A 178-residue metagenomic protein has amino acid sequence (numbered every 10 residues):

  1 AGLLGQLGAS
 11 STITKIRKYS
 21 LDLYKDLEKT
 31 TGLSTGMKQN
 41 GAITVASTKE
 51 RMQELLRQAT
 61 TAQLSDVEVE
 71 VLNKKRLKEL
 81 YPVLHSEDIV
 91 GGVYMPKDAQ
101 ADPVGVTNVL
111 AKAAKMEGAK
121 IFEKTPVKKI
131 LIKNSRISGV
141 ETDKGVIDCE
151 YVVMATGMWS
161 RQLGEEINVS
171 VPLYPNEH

Functional and structural regions predicted by a protein language model:
A1-G2, K18-Y19, Q58-T60, H85 (+2 more regions): Short, glycine/charged-enriched secondary-structure capping and boundary segments
A1-Q6, N40-T44, M158, E166-H178: Central beta-strand plus flanking loop segment that forms part of the substrate or channel wall within the catalytic
G2-L80: Dinucleotide-binding Rossmann-like beta1-alpha1 core, especially the glycine-rich loop that anchors the ADP
L33-T44, Q58, S65, K78-E117 (+1 more regions): Helix-loop-beta segment of a Rossmann-like dinucleotide-binding subdomain
T35-K38, S86-E87, K144-V146, A155 (+1 more regions): Solvent-exposed alpha-helices and their adjacent loops that cap or buttress functional pockets in soluble metabolic
E54, Q162-L163: Phosphate- and divalent-cation-binding pockets in alpha/beta enzyme and binding domains that engage nucleotide-derived
E68, K120, S170: Residue-level detector of anion-binding/catalytic polar loops
V93-Y151, A155-Q162: Helical element adjacent to the flavin cofactor pocket in flavoenzyme catalytic cores
